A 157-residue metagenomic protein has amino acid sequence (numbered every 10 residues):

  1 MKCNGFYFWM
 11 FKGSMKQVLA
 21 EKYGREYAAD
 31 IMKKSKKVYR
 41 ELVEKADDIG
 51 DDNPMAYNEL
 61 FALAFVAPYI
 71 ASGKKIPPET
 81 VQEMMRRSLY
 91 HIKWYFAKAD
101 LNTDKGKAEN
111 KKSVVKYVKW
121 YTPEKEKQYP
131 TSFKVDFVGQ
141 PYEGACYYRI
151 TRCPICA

Functional and structural regions predicted by a protein language model:
M1-A145, P154-C156: N-terminal accessory segment detector
I150-T151: Hydrophobic protein-protein interaction segments
